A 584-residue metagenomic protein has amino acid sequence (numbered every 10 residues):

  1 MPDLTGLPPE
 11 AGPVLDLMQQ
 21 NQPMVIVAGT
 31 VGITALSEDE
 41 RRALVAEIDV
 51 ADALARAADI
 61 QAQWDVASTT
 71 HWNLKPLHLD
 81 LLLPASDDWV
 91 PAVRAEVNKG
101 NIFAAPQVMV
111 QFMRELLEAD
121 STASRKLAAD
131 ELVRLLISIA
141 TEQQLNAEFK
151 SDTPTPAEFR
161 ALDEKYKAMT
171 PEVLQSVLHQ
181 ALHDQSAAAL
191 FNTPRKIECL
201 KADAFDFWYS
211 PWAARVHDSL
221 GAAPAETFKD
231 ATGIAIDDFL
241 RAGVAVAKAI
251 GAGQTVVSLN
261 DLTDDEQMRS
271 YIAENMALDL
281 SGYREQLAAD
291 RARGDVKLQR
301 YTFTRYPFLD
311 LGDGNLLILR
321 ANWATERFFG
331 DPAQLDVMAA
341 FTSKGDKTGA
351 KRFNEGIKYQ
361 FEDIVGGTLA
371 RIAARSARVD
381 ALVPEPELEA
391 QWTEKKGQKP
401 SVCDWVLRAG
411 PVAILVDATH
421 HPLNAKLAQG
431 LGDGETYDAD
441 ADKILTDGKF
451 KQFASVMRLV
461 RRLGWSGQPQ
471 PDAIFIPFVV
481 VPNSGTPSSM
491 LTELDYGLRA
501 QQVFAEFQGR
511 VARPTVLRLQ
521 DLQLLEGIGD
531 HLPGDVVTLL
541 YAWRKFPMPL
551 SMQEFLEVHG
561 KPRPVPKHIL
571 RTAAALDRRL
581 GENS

Functional and structural regions predicted by a protein language model:
P2, F341-P549: Catalytic core segments in nucleotide and nucleic-acid processing enzymes
P2-A252: Long amphipathic alpha-helical coiled-coil/heptad-repeat bundle
T5, A11-G12, D16, I26 (+4 more regions): A generic alpha-helix propensity feature with a strong bias for hydrophobic helices
T5, N260-T263, G432: Compositionally biased amphipathic helical and low-complexity segments enriched in hydrophobic
M24-I33, L74, L79, V256-V257 (+5 more regions): Hydrophobic transmembrane signal anchors and adjacent membrane-proximal interface regions, especially in viral
A43-V45, A51, A57-A67, L82-S124 (+2 more regions): Domain-level recognition of nuclease-like catalytic cores that cleave nucleotide substrates
S151-I372, G497-S584: Interfaces and regulatory segments of ATP-dependent nucleotide/adenylate/phosphodiester-chemistry enzymes
